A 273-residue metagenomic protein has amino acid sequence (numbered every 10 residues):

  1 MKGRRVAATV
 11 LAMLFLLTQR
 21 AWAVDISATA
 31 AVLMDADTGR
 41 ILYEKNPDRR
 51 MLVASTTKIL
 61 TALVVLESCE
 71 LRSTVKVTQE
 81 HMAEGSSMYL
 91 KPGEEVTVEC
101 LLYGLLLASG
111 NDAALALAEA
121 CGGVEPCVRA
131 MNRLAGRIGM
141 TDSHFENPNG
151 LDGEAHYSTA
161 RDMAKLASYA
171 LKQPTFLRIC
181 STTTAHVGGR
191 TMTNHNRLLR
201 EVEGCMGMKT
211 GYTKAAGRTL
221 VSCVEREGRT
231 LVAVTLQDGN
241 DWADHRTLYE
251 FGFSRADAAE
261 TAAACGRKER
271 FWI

Functional and structural regions predicted by a protein language model:
G3, A130, S254: Non-catalytic cell-wall polysaccharide-engagement segments
R4-W22: Sec-dependent N-terminal signal peptides of Gram-positive bacterial secreted proteins and lipoproteins
L14, L42, R50, R72-S73 (+5 more regions): Amphipathic, positively biased hydrophobic alpha-helical segments used for protein targeting and membrane insertion
T18-R161, K165-K172: Active-site-adjacent loops and short helices of periplasmic peptidoglycan-processing enzymes
M140-T141, D152-I273: Domain-terminus/edge residues, biased toward the C-terminal soluble/receptor-binding domains of extracytoplasmic
